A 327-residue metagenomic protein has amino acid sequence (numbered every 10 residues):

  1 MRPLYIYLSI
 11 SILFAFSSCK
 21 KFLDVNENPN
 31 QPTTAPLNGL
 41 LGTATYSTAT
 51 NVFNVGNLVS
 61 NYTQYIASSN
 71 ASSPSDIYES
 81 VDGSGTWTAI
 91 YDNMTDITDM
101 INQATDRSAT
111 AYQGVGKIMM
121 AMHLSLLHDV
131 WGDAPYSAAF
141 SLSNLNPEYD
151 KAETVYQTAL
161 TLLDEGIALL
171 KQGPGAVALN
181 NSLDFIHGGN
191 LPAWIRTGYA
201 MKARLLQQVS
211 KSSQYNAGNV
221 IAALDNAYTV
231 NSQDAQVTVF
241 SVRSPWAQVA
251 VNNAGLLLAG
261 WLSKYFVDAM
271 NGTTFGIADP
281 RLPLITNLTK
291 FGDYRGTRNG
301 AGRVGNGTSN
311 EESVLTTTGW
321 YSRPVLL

Functional and structural regions predicted by a protein language model:
M1-E27: Bacterial Sec-dependent N-terminal signal peptides
S9, C19, N54, S73 (+1 more regions): Terminal low-complexity, poorly structured segments
A15-S17, L23, N54, S137 (+1 more regions): Compositionally biased, low-structure terminal segments
C19-Q64: Acidic, glycine-rich segments characteristic of secretory precursors and extracytoplasmic regions
A35-N38, Y65-L327: Structured, solvent-exposed acidic/aromatic patches
